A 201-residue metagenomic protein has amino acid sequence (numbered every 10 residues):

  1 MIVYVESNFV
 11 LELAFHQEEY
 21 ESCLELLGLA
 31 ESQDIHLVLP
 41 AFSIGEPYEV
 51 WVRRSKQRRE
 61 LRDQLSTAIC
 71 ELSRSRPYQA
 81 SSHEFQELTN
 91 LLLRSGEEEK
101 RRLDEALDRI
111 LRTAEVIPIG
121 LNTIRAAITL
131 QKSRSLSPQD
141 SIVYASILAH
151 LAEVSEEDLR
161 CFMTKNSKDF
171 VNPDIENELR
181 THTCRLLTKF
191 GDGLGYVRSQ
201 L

Functional and structural regions predicted by a protein language model:
M1-I2, L29, L130, A145-L201: Acidic, PIN/NYN-like endoribonuclease modules and their adjacent C-terminal/linker elements
M1-Y4, N8-F42, E46-R74, N172 (+1 more regions): Short, well-structured N-terminal submotif of metal-dependent ribonuclease cores
E6, D140, N166: Acidic active-site catalytic centers that drive phospho-/nucleotidyl reactions and related ester hydrolyses
Q33, R112-A114, H182: A short helix-to-beta-strand connector/capping loop
V38, I117-I119, R185-L187: General small-molecule cofactor/ligand-binding pocket signal
E60-E97: Charged, glycine/proline-rich intrinsically disordered loops and linkers
F85-F162: Active-site neighborhoods of divalent-metal-dependent phosphate/nucleic-acid chemistry enzymes
